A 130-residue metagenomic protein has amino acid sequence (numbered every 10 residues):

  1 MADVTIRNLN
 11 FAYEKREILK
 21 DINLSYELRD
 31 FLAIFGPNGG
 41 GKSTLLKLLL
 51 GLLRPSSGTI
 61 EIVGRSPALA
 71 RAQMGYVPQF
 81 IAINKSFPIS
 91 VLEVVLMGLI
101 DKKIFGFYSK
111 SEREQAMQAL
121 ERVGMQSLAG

Functional and structural regions predicted by a protein language model:
V4-I6, I18-D21: Conserved structural motif at the start of ABC-family nucleotide-binding domains
A33, A72-Q79, L92, L96: ABC nucleotide-binding domain signature
F35-P37: The feature captures the beta-strand-to-loop junction immediately N-terminal to the Walker
L50: Helix-to-loop junction immediately C-terminal to a conserved catalytic motif
G58-A70, R122: Conserved ABC transporter NBD signature motif
K110-A129: Conserved ABC ATPase "signature" region
